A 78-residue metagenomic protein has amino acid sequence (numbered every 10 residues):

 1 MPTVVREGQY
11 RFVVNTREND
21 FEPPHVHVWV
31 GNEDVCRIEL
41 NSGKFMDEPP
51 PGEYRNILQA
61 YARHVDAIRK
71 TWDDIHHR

Functional and structural regions predicted by a protein language model:
M1-Y10: Negatively charged, low-complexity tracts enriched in Asp/Glu with abundant Ser/Thr
V4, G43-D47, H64: Generic preference for hydrophobic/aromatic residues in regular secondary structure cores
N15-P49: A short, structured beta-strand/loop element
P50-R78: C-terminal structural segments of small proteins and small subunits
